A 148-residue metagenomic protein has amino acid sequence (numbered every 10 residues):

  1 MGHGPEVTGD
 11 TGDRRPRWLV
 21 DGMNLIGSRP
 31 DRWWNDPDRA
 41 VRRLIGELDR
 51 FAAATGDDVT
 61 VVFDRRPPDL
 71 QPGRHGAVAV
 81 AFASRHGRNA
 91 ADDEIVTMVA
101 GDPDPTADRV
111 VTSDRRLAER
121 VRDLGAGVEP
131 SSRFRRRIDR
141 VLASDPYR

Functional and structural regions predicted by a protein language model:
H3-R17, N24-R148: Nuclease catalytic cores that cleave nucleic-acid phosphodiester bonds, predominantly acidic two-metal-ion
